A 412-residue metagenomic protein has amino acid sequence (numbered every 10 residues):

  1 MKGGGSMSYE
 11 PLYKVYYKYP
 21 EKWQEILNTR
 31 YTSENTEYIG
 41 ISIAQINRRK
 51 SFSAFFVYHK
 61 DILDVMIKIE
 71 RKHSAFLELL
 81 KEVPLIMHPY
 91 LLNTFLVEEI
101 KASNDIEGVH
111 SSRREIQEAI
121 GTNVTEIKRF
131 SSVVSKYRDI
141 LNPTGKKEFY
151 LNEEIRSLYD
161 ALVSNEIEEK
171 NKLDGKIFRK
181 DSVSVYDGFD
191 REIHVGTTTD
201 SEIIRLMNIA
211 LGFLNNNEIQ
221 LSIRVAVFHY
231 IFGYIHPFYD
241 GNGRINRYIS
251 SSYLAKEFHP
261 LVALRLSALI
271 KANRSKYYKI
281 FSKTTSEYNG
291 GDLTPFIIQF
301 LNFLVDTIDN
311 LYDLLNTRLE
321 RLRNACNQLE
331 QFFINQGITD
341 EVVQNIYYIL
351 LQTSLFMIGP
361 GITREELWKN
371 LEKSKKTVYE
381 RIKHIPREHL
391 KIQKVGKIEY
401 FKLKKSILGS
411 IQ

Functional and structural regions predicted by a protein language model:
M1-Y239, R244-Q412: FIC/Doc superfamily catalytic core
